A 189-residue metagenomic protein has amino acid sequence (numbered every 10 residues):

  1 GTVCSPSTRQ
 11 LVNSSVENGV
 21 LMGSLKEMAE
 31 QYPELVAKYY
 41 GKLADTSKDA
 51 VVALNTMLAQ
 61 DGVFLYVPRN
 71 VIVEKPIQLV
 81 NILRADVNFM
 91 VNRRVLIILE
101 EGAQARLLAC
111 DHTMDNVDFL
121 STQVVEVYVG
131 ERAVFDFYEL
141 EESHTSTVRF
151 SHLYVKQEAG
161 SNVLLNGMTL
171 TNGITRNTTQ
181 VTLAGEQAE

Functional and structural regions predicted by a protein language model:
V3-E189: Conserved beta-strand/loop scaffold segments within soluble protein domains that form the structured core and edges
